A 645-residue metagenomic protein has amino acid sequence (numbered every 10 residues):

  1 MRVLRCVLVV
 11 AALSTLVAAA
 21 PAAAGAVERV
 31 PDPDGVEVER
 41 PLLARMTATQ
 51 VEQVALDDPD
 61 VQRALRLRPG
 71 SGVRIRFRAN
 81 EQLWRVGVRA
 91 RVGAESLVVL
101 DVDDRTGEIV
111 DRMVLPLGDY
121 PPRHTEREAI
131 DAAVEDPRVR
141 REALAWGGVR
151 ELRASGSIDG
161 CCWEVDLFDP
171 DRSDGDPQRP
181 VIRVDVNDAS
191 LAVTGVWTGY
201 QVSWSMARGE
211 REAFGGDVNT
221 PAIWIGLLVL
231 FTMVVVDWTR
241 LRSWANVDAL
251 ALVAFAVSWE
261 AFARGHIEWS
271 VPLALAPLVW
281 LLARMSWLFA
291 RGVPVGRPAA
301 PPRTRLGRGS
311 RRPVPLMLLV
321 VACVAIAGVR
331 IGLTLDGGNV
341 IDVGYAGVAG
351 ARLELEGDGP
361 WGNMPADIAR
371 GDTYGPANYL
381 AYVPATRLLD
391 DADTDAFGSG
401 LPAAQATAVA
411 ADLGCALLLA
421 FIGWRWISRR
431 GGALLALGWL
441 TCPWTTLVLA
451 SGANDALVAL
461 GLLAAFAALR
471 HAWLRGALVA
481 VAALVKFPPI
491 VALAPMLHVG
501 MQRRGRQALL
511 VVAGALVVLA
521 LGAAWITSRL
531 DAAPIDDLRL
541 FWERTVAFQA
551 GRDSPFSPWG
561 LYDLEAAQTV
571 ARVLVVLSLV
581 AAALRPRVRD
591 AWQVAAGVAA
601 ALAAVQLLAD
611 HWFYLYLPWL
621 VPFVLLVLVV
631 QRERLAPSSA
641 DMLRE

Functional and structural regions predicted by a protein language model:
M1-R5, H471, R506: Positively charged n-region of N-terminal signal peptides that target proteins for export
M1-V27, L319-G328: Hydrophobic secretory-pathway targeting helix
L4-A12, G461, P489, L574: Sec-dependent signal peptide hydrophobic core
V10-S243: Long, terminal "pre-/pro-" and other extracytoplasmic accessory regions that lie outside the mature folded/catalytic
E212-V218, W238-W244, E260-P272, G337: Membrane-helix interface and helix-disruption motif detector
L250-V253, S258, G265-L316, I326-F466 (+4 more regions): Primarily membrane-embedded glycan-assembly and transfer machineries that use lipid-linked glycans
F466-G500: Voltage-sensor/pore transmembrane module of 6-TM cation channels
L626-R632, P637-E645: Aromatic-enriched
